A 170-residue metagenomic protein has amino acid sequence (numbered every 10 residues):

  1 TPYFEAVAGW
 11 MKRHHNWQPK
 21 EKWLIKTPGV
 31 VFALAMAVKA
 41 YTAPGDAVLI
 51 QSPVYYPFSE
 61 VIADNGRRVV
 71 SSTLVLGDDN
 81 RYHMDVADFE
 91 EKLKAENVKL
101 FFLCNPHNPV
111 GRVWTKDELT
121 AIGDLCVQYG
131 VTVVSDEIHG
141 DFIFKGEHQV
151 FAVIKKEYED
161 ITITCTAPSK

Functional and structural regions predicted by a protein language model:
T1-D124, D141-E157, I163: Conserved core of the PLP fold type I
N105, V133-V134: Residue-level marker for buried hydrophobic side chains located in beta-strands that build the well-ordered beta-sheet
E137: Walker B catalytic acidic pair
I161-K170: PLP-dependent aminotransferase class I/II
